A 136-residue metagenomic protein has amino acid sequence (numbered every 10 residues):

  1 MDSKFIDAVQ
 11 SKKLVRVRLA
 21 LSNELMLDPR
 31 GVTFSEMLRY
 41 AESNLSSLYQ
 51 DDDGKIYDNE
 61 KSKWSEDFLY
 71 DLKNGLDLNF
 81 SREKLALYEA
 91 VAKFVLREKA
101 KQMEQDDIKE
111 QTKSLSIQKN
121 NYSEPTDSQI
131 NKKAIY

Functional and structural regions predicted by a protein language model:
L14, R18-Q50: Short, charge-rich amphipathic alpha-helical segments embedded in non-transmembrane helical bundles/solenoids
R18-L19, L38, Q50, Y70 (+2 more regions): Conserved positions within tetratricopeptide repeat
E42-S65: Alpha-helical linker/edge segments of TPR/alpha-solenoid repeat scaffolds and analogous pre-/post-domain helices
S65-F68, L72: Eukaryotic N-terminal intrinsically disordered, low-complexity regulatory regions
R82-Y136: Eukaryotic intrinsically disordered, low-complexity regions
